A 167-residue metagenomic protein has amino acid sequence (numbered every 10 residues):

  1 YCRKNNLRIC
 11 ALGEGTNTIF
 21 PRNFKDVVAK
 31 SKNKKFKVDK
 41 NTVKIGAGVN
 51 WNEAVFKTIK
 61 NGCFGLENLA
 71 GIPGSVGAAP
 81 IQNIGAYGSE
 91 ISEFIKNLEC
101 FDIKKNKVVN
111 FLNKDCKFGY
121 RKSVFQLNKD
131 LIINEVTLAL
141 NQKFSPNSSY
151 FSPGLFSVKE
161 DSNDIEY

Functional and structural regions predicted by a protein language model:
Y1-E90, F94, L98, D102: Anion-binding (especially nucleotide phosphate/pyrophosphate-binding) glycine-rich loop and adjoining beta-alpha core
T18, V108-Y167: Phosphate/pyrophosphate- and phosphate-bearing ligand-binding catalytic cores of soluble enzymes
